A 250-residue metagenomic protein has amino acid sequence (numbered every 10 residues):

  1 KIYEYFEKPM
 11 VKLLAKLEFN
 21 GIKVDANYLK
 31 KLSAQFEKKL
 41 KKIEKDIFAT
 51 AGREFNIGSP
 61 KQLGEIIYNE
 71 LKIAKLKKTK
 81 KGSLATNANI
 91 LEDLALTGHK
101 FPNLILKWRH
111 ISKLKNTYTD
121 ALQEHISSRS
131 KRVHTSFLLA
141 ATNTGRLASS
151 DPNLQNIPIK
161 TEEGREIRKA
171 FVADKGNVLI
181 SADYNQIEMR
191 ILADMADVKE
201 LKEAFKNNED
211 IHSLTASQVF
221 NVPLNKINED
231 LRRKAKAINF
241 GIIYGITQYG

Functional and structural regions predicted by a protein language model:
K1-E162, V178, N185-E188, V198 (+3 more regions): Conserved "right-hand" nucleotidyltransferase catalytic core of DNA-directed polymerases
G21, F171, V219-L224, I246: Structural motif corresponding to the C-terminal cap of alpha-helices
N69, A170, D194-M195: Residue-level signal for well-ordered alpha-helical positions
E163-V178: A short acidic-Thr-Gly-centered motif at the start of a beta-strand
N177-E209: Structured ligand/cofactor/substrate-binding pocket environments in proteins
N207-R233: Generic long, charged, amphipathic alpha-helical segments
K234-Y244: Short, amphipathic alpha-helical "recognition" segments used to contact nucleic acids or chromatin
